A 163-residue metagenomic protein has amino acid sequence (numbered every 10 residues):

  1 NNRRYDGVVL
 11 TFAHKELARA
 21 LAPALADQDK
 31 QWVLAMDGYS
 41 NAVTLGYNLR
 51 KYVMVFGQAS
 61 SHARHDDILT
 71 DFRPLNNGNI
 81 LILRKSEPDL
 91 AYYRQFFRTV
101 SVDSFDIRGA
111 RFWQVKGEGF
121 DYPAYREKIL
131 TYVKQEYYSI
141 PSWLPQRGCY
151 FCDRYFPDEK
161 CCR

Functional and structural regions predicted by a protein language model:
N1-K30, G38-M54, A59-R64, I82-C162: Membrane-proximal, lumen/periplasm-facing interface regions of secretory-pathway glyco- and lipid-modifying enzymes
E16, F72-N76: Solvent-exposed, flexible loop/coil residues
D29-V33, N77-G78: Short coil/turn segments at beta-strand junctions that form active-site/ligand-binding loops
A35-G38, R73: Short amphipathic alpha-helix initiation/capping segments at coil-to-helix junctions
A63-R73: Alpha-helical scaffolding within the catalytic cores of extracellular/periplasmic polymer-degrading hydrolases
